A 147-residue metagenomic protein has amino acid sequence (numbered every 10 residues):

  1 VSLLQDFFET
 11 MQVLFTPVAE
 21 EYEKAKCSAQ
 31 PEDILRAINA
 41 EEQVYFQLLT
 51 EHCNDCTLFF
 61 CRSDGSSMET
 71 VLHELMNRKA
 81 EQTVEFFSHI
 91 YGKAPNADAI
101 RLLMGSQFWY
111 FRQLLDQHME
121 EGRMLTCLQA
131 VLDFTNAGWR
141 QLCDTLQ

Functional and structural regions predicted by a protein language model:
V1-A25, R36, A40, V44 (+3 more regions): Alpha-helical structural segments
T10-A25, D55, S106-Q117: Solvent-exposed, amphipathic alpha-helical segments
L14, V18-A25, Q82, F86-I90 (+1 more regions): Solvent-exposed amphipathic alpha-helical surface segments
E20, A40-H52, D64-Y91, A97-W109: Amphipathic alpha-helical packing segments from all-alpha helical-bundle domains
A25-P31, L58-S66: Short linear capping/connector segments at secondary-structure termini
L35, G92: Short glycine/proline-centered loop/turn elements that form peptide/ligand docking sites
Q47, E51, E81, E85 (+1 more regions): C-terminal peripheral helix-coil segments that are non-catalytic and often amphipathic
